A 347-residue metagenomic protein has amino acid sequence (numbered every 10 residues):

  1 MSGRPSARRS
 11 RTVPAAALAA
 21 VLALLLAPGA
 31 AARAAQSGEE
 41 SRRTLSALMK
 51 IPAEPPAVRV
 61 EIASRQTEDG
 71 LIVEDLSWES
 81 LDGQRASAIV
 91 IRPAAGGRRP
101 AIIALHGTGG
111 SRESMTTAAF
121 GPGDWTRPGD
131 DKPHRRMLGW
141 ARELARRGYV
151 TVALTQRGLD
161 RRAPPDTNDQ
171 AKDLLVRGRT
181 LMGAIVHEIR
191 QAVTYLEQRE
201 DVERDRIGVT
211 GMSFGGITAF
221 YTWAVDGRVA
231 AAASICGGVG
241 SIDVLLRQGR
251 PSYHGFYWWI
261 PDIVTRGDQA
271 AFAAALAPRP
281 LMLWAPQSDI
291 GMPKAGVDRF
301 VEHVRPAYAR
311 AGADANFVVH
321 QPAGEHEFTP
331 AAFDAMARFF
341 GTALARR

Functional and structural regions predicted by a protein language model:
A16-A27: Bacterial N-terminal signal peptides
P55-G96: N-terminal cap/lid segment of alpha/beta-hydrolase-fold proteins
R98-G109: Short beta-strand element of the alpha/beta-hydrolase
G107-Q198, D243-R247: Cap/lid segment of the alpha/beta-hydrolase catalytic domain
V176, A231-A273, P278, G291-V301 (+1 more regions): Mobile cap/lid helix-loop segments that gate and shape the active-site cleft of serine hydrolases
Q191-F256, P261-V264: Primarily recognizes the serine-hydrolase "nucleophile elbow" in alpha/beta-hydrolase and SGNH/GDSL folds
G255-F256, E302-R347: C-terminal catalytic histidine-bearing segment of alpha/beta-hydrolase fold enzymes
L283-A285: Short beta-strand/loop motif that positions the catalytic acidic residue of the alpha/beta-hydrolase fold
